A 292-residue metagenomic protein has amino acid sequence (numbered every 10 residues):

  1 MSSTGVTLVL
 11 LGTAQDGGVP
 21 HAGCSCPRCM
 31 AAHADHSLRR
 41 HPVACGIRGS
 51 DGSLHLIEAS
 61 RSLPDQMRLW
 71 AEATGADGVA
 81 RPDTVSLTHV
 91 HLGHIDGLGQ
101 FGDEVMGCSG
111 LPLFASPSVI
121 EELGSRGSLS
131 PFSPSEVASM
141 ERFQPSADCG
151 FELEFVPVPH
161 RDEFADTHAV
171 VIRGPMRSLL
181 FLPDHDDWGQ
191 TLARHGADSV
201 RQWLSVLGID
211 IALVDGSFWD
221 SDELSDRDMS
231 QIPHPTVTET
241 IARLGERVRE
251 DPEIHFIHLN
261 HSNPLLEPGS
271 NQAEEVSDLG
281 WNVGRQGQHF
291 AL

Functional and structural regions predicted by a protein language model:
M1-D77, E136-R201, S205, Q288-L292: Core dinuclear metal-dependent hydrolase active-site scaffold
G12-T13, S60, V90, D215-F218: Short loop/turn segments at strand-loop or loop-helix junctions that form parts of catalytic or ligand-binding pockets
Q15, L92, I120, W219 (+1 more regions): Residue-level marker for beta-strand->alpha-helix junctions and adjacent short loops that shape enzyme
P20, Q66-R68, D96-L98, G124-S125 (+3 more regions): Short glycine-/acidic-enriched loop or helix-start segments at secondary-structure transitions that form or flank
D51-F114, D210: Active-site metal-binding motif and surrounding structural segment of the metallo-beta-lactamase
P117-G127: A short, active-site helix/loop in glycosyltransferases that binds the activated sugar's phosphate group
L129-M140, E152-L153, D278-V283: Active-site regions of enzymes building and remodeling cell-envelope glycoconjugates
S178, D186-H289: Cap/insert and terminal regions of metallo-dependent hydrolase folds
